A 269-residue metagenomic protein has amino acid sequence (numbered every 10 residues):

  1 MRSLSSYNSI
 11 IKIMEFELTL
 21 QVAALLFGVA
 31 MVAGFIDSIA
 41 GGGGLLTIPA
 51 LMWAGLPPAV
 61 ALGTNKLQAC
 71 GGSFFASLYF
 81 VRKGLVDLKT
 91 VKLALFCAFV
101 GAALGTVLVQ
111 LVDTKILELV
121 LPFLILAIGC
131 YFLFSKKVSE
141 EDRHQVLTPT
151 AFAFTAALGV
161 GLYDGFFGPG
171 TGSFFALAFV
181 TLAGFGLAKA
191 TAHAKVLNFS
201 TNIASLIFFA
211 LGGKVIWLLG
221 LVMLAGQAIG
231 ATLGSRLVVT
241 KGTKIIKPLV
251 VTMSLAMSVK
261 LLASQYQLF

Functional and structural regions predicted by a protein language model:
I11-P57, D142-T191: Selected transmembrane alpha-helices and immediately adjacent juxtamembrane segments of polytopic inner-membrane
V22, L56-G71, I116-I125, G161-G170 (+1 more regions): Structural signature of hydrophobic alpha-helical transmembrane segments
G28, V32, L67-C70, F74 (+12 more regions): Hydrophobic residues within alpha-helical transmembrane segments of multi-pass solute transporters/permease subunits
W53, Q110, L119, L177-T181 (+4 more regions): Transmembrane helix-loop junction
L56-N65, L88-L93, G184-K195: Membrane-interface alpha-helices at helix entry/exit sites of multi-pass transporters
G63-I116, N202-P248: Selective hydrophobic functional segments
F74-L85, T106, T114, P122-V146 (+1 more regions): Transmembrane helix exit motif
G159-P169, S205-G213, G220, M257-F269: Hydrophobic alpha-helical transmembrane segments in multi-pass integral membrane proteins
